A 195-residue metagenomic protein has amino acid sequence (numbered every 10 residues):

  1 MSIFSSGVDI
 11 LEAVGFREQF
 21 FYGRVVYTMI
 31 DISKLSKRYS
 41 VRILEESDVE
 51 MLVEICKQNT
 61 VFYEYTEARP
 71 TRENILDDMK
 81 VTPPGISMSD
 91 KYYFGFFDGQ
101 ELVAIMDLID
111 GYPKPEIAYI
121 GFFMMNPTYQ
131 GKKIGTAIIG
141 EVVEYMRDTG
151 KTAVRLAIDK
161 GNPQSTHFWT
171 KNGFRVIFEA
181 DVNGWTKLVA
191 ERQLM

Functional and structural regions predicted by a protein language model:
A13-V14, E18-Q19: Short, often N-terminal, low-complexity regions that either remain intrinsically disordered or form a short helix
F16, T170-E179: Conserved acetyl-CoA-binding loop of GNAT-fold acetyltransferases
Y27, I32-Y39, I43-V49, E54-T128 (+4 more regions): Acetyl-CoA-dependent GNAT
N126-T128, K132, K160-G161: Active-site acidic-Proline motif in GNAT/NAT acetyltransferases
M146-A157: Conserved GNAT acetyl-CoA-binding A-motif
L156-T166, N183-W185: Conserved beta-strand-loop-alpha-helix junction that forms the acyl-donor binding cleft
